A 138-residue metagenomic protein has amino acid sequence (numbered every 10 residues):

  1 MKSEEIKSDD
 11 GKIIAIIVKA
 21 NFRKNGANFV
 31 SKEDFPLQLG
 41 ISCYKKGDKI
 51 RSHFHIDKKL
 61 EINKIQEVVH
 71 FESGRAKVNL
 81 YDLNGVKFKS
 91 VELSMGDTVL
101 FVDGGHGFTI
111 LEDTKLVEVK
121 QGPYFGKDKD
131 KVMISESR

Functional and structural regions predicted by a protein language model:
M1-C43, E136: A short, N-terminal "cap"/entry segment at the start of jelly-roll beta-barrel domains of the cupin/DSBH fold
R23, I41-N63: Conserved short histidine dyad/triad with adjacent acidic residue
K45, F71, S94, F101-V102 (+1 more regions): A short, compositionally biased micro-patch
K45-K46, K64-Y81: Glycine- and acidic-residue-biased ligand/ion/polar-headgroup-sensing regions
S52, V78-N79, V99-F101, H106-L111 (+1 more regions): Short beta-strand His + acidic residue motifs that chelate non-heme Fe in jelly-roll/DSBH and cupin folds
D82-D103: Short acidic-glycine-tyrosine-enriched beta hairpin
G107-R138: Double-stranded beta-helix
